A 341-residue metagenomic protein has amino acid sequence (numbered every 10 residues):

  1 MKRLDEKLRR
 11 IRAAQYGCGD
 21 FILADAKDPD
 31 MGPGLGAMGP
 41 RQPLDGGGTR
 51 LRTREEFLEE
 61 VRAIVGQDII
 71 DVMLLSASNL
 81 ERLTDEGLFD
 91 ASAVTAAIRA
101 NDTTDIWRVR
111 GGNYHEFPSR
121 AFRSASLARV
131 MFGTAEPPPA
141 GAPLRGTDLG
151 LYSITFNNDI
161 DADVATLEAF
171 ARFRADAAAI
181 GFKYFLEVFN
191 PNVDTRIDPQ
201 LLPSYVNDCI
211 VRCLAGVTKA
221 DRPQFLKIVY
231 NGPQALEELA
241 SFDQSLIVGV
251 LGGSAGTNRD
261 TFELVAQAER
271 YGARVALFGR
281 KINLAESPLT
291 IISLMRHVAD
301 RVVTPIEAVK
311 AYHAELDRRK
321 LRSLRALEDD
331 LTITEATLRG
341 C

Functional and structural regions predicted by a protein language model:
M1-N158, V302-S323, A336-C341: Alpha/beta catalytic barrel-like cores
A26-D30, S78-L80, R99-T103, T155-D159 (+4 more regions): Active-site beta-loop-alpha junctions enriched in small/polar residues
G36-T49, N190, D194-S204: Glycine-rich phosphate-binding "P-loop"
V65-G66, A178, K219, E269: Non-catalytic positions within long, well-ordered alpha-helices that form the structural scaffold/packing of enzyme
V72-S78, A97-R99, S153-T166, K183-F185 (+1 more regions): Catalytic beta/alpha-barrel core
T84-R110, T166-I180, S204-R212, V217 (+2 more regions): Alpha-helix-loop-beta-strand connector modules within alpha/beta enzyme cores
A171-P199: Hydrophobic, aromatic-enriched interface-forming segments
T218, R222-T332, R339: Catalytic-face loop-and-helix region of soluble metabolic enzyme cores
